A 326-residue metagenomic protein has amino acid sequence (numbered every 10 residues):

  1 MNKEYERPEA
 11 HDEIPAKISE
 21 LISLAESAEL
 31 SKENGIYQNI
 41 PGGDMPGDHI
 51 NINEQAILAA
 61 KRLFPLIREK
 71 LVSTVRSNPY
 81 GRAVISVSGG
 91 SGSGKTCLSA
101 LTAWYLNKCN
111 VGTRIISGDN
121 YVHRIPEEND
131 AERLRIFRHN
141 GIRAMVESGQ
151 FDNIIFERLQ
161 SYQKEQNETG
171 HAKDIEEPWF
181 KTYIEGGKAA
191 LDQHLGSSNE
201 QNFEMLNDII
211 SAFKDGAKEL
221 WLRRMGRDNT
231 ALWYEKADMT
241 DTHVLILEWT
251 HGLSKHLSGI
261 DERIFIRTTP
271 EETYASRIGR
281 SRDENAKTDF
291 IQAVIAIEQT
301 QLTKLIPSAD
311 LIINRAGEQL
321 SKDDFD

Functional and structural regions predicted by a protein language model:
M1-N78, E262-F265, A275-D283, Q299-D326: NTP-dependent small-molecule kinase module
G92: Walker A (P-loop) phosphate-binding loop of P-loop NTPases
K95: Conserved lysine of the Walker
L98, T102: Hydrophobic positions on the alpha1 helix immediately C-terminal to the Walker A/P-loop
W104-R114: Post-Walker A helix-loop "phosphate-sensing" segment adjacent to the P-loop in P-loop NTPases
T113-R114, Y121-N229: Conserved nucleotide-sensing/catalytic segment adjacent to the nucleotide-binding pocket in NTP-handling enzymes
I136-H139, A189-L195, L257-S258, E262-L302 (+1 more regions): A glycine- and Lys/Arg-enriched "phosphate-lid" helix/loop adjacent to the NTP-binding pocket of small-molecule kinases
I175-T182, A231-R280: ATP-dependent NMP and nucleoside kinases share a basic, alpha-helical "lid"
